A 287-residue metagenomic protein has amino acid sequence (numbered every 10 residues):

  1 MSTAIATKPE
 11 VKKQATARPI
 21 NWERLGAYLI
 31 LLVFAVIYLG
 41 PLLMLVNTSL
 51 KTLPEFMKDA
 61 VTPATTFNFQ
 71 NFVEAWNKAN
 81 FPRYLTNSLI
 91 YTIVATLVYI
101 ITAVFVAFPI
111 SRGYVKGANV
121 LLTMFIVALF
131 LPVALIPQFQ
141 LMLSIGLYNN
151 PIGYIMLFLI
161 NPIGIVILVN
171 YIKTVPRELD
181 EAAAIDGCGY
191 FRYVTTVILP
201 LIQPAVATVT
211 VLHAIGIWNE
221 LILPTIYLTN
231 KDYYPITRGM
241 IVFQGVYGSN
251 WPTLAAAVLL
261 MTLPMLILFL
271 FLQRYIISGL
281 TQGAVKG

Functional and structural regions predicted by a protein language model:
S2-G287: A hydrophobic, multi-pass inner-membrane permease signature
